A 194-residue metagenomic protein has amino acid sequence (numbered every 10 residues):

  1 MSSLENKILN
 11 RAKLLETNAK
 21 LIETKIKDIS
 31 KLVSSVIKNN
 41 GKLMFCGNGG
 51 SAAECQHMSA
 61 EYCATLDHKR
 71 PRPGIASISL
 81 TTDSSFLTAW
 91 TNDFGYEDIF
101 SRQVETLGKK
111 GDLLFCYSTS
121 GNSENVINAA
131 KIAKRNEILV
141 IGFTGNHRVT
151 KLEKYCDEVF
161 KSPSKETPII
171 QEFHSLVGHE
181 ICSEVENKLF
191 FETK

Functional and structural regions predicted by a protein language model:
M1-L21: Generic N-terminal amphipathic, Lys/Arg-enriched alpha-helix
K20-N39: A short, well-structured juxtamembrane/interface segment
S35-G108: Glycine-rich, small/polar surface segments that engage phosphate groups of diverse ligands
N40, G111, E137-I138: Glycine-centered short loops/turns at secondary-structure junctions
S51-Q56, N122-A129: Short glycine/serine/threonine-rich phosphate/pyrophosphate-binding segments that cradle anionic phosphate groups
T106-L107, T167-K194: A charged, well-structured terminal subsegment
A130-K134: Surface-exposed amphipathic alpha-helices with a cationic face
F143-C156: Short, glycine/polar-rich helix-capping loops at beta-to-alpha or helix-loop-helix junctions that flank or form
